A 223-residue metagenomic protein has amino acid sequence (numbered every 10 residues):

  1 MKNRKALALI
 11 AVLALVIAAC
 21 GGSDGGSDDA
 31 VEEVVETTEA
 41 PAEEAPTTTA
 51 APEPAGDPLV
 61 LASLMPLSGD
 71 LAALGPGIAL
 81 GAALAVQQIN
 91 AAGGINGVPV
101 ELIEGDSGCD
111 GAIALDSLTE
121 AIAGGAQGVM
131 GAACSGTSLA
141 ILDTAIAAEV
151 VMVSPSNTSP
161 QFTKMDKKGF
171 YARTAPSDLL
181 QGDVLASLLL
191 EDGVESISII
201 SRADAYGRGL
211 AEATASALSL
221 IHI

Functional and structural regions predicted by a protein language model:
M1-L7: Bacterial N-terminal signal peptides that target proteins for export
I17-A19: C-terminal motif of bacterial Sec signal peptides marking the signal peptidase cleavage site
G21-V31: Bacterial lipoprotein signal-peptidase II cleavage site
A30-P52: Extracellular mucin-like PTS domains
A45-S63, G94-P99, L189-E195: Immediate post-signal peptide segment of exported/extracytoplasmic ligand-binding proteins
P52-A55, L59-A83, G105-A112, A133-G136 (+1 more regions): Extracytoplasmic "Venus flytrap"
L80-L102, L220: Signal peptide-proximal N-terminal region of secreted/periplasmic/extracellular or secretory-lumen proteins
A112, D116, A126-L220: Extracytoplasmic ligand/sensor domains, especially the bilobed periplasmic-binding protein
